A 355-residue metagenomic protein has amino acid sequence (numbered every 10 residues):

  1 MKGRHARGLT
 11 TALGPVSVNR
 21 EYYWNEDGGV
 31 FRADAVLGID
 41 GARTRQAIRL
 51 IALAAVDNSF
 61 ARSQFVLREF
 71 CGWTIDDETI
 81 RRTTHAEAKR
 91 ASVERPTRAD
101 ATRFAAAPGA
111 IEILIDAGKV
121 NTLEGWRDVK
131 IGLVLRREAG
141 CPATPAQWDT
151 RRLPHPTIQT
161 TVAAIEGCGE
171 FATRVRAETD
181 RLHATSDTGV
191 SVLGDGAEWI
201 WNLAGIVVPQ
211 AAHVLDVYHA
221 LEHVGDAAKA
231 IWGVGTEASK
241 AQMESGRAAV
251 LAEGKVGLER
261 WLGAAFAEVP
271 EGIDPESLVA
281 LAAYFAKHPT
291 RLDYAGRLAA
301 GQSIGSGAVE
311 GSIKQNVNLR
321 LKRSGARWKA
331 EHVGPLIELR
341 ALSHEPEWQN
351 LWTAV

Functional and structural regions predicted by a protein language model:
M1-E21: N-terminal juxtadomain amphipathic helix that follows a signal peptide/anchor or precedes a small N-terminal auxiliary
R20-V355: Catalytic center-proximal scaffold of phosphoryl-transfer enzymes
